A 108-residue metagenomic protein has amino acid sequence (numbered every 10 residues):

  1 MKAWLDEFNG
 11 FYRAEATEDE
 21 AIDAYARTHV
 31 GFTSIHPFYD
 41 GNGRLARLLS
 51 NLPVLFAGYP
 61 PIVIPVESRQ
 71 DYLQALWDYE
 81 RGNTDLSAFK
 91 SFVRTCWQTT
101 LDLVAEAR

Functional and structural regions predicted by a protein language model:
M1-P37: Helix-hairpin-helix/helix-loop-helix acidic hairpins
A3, A24-R27, L48, E67 (+1 more regions): Generic alpha-helical secondary structure signal
G10-A14, Y59, D78-G82: General structural signal for alpha-helix termini and helix-helix connectors
A21-A24, N42-A46, F89: Hydrophobic (often cysteine-bearing) scaffold residues that line and stabilize catalytic clefts of nucleotide/cofactor
G31-G58: Cytochrome P450 heme-iron axial ligand motif
S50-W77: C-terminal end-helix/capping segment
S68-Q70, Q74-R108: Acidic, carboxylate-rich catalytic segments that either coordinate divalent cations
